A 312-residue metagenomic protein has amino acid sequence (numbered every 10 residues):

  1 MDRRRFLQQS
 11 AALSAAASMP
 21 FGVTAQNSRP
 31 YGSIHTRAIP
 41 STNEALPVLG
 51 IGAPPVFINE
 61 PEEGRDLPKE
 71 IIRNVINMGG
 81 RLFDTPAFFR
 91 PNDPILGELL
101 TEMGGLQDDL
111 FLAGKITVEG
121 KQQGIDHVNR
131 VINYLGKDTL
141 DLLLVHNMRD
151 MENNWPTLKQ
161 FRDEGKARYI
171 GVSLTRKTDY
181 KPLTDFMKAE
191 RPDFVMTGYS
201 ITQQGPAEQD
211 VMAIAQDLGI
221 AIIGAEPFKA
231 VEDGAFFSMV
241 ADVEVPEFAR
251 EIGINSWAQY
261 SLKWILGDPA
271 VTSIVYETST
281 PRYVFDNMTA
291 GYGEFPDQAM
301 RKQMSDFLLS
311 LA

Functional and structural regions predicted by a protein language model:
D2-D108: N-terminal binding-site loop/beta-alpha segment at the start of enzyme catalytic domains that lines or forms
R4, H146-A312: Beta/alpha (TIM)-barrel catalytic core signal, keyed to glycine-rich beta->alpha loops juxtaposed to Asp/Glu that bind
Y31-R37, P94, G124, V128 (+2 more regions): Alpha-helical scaffolding within the catalytic cores of extracellular/periplasmic polymer-degrading hydrolases
I39, I51, F83, L112 (+5 more regions): Conserved, mostly hydrophobic/aromatic
P40-N43, G97-Q107, N129-G136, Q160-R162 (+1 more regions): Acidic (Asp/Glu)-rich catalytic clusters
E62-V75, K121-Y134, T178-D185, S261: Short, acidic/polar
D108-G120, L142-N147: A short, structured active-site edge motif that brings together acidic residues
Y134-D150: Active-site groove signature of glycoside hydrolases
